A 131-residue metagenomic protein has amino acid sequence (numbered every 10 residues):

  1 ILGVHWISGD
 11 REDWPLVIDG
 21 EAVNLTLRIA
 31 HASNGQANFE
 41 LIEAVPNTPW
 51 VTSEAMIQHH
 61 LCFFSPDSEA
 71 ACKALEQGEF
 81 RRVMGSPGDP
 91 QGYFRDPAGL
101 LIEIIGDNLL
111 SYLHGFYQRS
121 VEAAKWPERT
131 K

Functional and structural regions predicted by a protein language model:
I1-G35, A70-A71, E76-P87, V121-A124 (+1 more regions): Core segments of cupin and vicinal oxygen chelate
E12, P46, N108: Conserved donor-binding loop and adjoining core beta-sheet/short helix segment in diverse acyl/aminoacyl transferases
T26, A30-A37, P46, V51-E69 (+1 more regions): Vicinal oxygen chelate
E40, K73-K131: Vicinal oxygen chelate
